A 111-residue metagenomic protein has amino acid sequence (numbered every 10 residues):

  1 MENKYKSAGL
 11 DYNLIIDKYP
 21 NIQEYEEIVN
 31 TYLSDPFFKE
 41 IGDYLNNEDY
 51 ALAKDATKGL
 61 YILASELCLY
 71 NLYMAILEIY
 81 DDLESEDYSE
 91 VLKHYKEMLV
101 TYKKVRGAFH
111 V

Functional and structural regions predicted by a protein language model:
K4-L10: Short terminal interaction segments
Y5, I15, Y80-V91: Charge-rich, acidic-biased intrinsically disordered regions
L10-G59, S89-F109: Long, amphipathic alpha-helical coiled-coil segments characteristic of histidine-phosphotransfer scaffolds
A53, A64-D81: Short, well-ordered alpha-helical segments that carry or flank key catalytic/ligand-binding motifs at enzyme/regulatory
